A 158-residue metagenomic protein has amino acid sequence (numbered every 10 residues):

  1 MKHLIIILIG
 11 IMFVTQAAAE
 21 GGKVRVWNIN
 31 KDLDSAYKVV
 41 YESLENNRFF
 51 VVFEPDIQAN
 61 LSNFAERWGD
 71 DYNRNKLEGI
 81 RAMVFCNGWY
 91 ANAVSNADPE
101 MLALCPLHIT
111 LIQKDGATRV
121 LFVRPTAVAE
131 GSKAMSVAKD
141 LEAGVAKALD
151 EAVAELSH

Functional and structural regions predicted by a protein language model:
M1-L4: Positively charged n-region of N-terminal signal peptides that target proteins for export
G10-I11: Short, linear, compositionally biased motifs with a strong N-terminal bias
V14-A17: N-terminal signal peptide c-region/cleavage motif recognized by signal peptidases
A19-R48, F53-Q58: Terminal, regulation- and interaction-focused segments at domain boundaries
V40, N47-V51, A65, V145 (+1 more regions): Sec/Tat-exported extracytoplasmic proteins
F53-L104: Compact, glycine-rich, soluble single-domain proteins
A82-S132: Surface-exposed, polar helix/loop patches in the mature regions of secreted/periplasmic/lumenal proteins that form
P125-H158: C-terminal partner/receptor-binding element of secreted or periplasmic proteins
